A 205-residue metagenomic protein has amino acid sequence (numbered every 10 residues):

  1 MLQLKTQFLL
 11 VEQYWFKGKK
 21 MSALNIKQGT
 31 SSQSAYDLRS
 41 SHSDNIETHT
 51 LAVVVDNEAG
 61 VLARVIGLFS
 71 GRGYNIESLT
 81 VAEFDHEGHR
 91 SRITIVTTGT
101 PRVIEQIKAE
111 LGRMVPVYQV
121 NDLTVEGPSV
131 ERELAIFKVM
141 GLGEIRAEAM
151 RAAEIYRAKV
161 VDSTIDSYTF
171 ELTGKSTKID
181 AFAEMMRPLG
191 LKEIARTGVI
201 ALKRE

Functional and structural regions predicted by a protein language model:
V11-E12: Acidic, Ala/Val/Gly-enriched low-complexity intrinsically disordered segments
G18, S22-T48, V54, E58-S91 (+1 more regions): Long, contiguous binding/interaction regions
